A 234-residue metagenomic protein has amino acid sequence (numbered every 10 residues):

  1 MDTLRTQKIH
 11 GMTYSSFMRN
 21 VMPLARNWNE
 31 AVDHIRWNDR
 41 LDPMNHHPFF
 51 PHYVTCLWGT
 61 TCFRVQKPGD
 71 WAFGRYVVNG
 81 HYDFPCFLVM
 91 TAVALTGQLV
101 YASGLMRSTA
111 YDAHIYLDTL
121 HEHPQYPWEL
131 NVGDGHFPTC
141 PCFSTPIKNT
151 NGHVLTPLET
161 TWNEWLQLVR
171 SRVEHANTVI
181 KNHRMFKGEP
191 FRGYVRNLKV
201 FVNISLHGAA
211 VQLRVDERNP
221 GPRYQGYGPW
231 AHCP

Functional and structural regions predicted by a protein language model:
D2-P234: Short, well-ordered secondary-structure "scaffold" segments embedded in the functional core of diverse domains
